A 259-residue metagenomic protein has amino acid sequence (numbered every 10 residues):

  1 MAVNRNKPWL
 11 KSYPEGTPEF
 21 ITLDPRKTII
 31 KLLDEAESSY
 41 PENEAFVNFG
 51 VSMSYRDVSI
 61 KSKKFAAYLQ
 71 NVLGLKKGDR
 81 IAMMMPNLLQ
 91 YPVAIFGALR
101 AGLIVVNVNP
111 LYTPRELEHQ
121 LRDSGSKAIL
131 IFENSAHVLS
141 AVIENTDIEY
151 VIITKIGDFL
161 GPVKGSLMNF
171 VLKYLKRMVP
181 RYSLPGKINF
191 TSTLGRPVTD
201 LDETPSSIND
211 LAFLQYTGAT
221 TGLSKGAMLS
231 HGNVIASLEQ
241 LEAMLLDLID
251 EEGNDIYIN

Functional and structural regions predicted by a protein language model:
A2-R5, T22-A45, I60: A short N-terminal helical cap/helix-turn-helix that marks the beginning of AMP-binding/adenylate-forming
P25, E42-K76, A82-L88, P92-F96 (+1 more regions): Conserved AMP-binding/adenylate-forming core of the ANL superfamily
S54-R56, P205, A212-E239: Conserved AMP-binding A3 loop
S59-F65, L194-P197, A227-I249, Y257: Conserved structural elements of the adenylate-forming
Y91-L99, V105, V234, L241: Short hydrophobic alpha-helical segments of the AMP-binding
R100-S192: Structural core segment of the AMP-binding/adenylate-forming
R181-Y216, L223, L248-Y257: Conserved pre-ATP/AMP-binding loop-to-beta segment of ANL
